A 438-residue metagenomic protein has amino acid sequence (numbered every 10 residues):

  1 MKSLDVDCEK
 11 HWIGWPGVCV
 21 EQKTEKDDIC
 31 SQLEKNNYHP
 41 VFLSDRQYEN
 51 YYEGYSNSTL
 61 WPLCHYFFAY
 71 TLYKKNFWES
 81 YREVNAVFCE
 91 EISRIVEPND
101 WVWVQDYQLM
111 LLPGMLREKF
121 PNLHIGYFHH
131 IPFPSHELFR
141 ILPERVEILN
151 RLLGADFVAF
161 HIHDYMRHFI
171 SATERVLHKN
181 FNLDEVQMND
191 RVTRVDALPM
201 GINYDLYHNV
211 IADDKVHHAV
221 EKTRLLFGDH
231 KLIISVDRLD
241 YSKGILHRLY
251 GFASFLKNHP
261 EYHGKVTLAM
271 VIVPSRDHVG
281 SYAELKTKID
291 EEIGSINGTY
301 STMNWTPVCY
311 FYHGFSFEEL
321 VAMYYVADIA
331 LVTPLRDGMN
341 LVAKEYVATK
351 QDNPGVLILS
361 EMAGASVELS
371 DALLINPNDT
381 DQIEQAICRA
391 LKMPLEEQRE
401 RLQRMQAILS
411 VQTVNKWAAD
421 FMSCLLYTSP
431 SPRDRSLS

Functional and structural regions predicted by a protein language model:
K2-R46, D164: N-terminal low-complexity, Ser/Thr- and acidic-residue-enriched intrinsically disordered segments
Y48-W101, A219-K222, L226-G228, Y310-E318: Conserved nucleotide-sugar donor-binding subdomain of glycosyltransferases
V186-V192, I211-I233, P260-H263: Nucleotide-sugar donor-binding and catalytic loop/hinge architecture of NDP-sugar-dependent glycosyltransferases
F227-S242, L249, A269: Conserved donor-binding/catalytic core segment of Leloir-type glycosyltransferases
K257, E261-T267, Y325, I329-A407 (+1 more regions): Catalytic binding pocket for nucleotide-activated donors in carbohydrate/polymer assembly enzymes
I272-E318: Nucleotide-activated donor-binding/catalytic signature segment of Leloir-type glycosyltransferases, i.e., the conserved
S316-A327: Short acidic alpha-helix that forms the nucleotide-activated donor recognition element in Leloir-type transferases
Y427-D434: Conserved small/polar residues in nucleotide/adenosyl-binding loops
